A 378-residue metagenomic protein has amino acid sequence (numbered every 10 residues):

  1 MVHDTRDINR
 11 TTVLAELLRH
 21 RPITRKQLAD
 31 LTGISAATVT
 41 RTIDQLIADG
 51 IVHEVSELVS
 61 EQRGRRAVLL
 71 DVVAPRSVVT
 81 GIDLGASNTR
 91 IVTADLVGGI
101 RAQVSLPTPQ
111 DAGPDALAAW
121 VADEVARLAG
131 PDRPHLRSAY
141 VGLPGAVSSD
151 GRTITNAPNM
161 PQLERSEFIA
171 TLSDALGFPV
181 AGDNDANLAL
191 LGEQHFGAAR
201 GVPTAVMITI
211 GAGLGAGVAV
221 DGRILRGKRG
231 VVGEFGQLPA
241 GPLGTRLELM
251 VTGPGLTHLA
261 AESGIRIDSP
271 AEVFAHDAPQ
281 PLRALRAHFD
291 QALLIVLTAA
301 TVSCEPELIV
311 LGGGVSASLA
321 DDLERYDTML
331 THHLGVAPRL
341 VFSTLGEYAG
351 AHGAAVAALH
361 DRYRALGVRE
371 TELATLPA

Functional and structural regions predicted by a protein language model:
M1-H135, L176, F196, P242-A378: ATP-binding/phosphotransfer module of carbohydrate and carboxylate kinases, centering on a glycine-rich
I82, L96, H135-G142, A146-R246 (+1 more regions): Phosphate-binding/catalytic loop of phosphoryl-transfer enzymes
